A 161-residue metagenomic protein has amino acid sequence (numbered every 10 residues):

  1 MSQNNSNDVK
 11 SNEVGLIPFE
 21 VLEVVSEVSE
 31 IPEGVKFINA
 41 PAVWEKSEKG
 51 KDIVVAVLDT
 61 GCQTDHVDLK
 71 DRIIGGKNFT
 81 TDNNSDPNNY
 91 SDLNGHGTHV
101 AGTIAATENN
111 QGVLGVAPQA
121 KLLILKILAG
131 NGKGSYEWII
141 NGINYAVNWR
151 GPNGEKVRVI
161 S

Functional and structural regions predicted by a protein language model:
M1-G34, P41-A42: Autoinhibitory propeptides
V25-K121, W138-Y145, G151-R158: Active-site core segment of subtilase-fold serine proteases
L128-N131: A generic structural motif
